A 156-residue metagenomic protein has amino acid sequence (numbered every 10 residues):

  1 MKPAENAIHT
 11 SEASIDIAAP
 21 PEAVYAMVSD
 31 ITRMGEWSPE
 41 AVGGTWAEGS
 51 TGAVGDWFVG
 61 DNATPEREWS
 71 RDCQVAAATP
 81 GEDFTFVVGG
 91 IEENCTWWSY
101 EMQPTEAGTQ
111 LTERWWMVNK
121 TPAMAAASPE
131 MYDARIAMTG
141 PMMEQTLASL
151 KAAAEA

Functional and structural regions predicted by a protein language model:
M1-E48, A53: Hydrophobic ligand-binding cavity/cleft-lining segments
I17, N62, W115-M117: Hydrophobic beta-strand positions in extracellular immunoglobulin-like domains
P20, D30-R33, P80, A107 (+1 more regions): Amphipathic alpha-helical protein-protein interaction surfaces
S29, P39, W116, S128-P129 (+1 more regions): A generic structural signal for secondary-structure junctions that act as hinges or helix/strand caps at the edges
E36, V59, F86, A126 (+1 more regions): Short, contiguous strand/loop micro-motifs
T45-W97, T105-Q110, Q145-A156: Glycine-rich portal/gate segments that line the openings of hydrophobic small-molecule binding cavities
G90-Q145, L150: Beta-strand/loop substructures that line and gate deep hydrophobic ligand-binding cavities in soluble
